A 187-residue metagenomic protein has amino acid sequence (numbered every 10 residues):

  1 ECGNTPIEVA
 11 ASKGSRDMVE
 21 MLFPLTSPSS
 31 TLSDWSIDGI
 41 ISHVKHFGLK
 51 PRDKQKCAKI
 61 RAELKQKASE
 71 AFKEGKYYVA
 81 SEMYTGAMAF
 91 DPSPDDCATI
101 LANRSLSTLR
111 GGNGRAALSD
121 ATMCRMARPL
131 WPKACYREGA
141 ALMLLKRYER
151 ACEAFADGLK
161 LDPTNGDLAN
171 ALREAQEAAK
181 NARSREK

Functional and structural regions predicted by a protein language model:
V9-S15: Ankyrin repeat A-helix N-terminal signature
R16-E20, P28, L32, H46-A58 (+3 more regions): Alpha-helical linker/edge segments of TPR/alpha-solenoid repeat scaffolds and analogous pre-/post-domain helices
R61, D95-A98, P132-K133, G166: Helix-start (N-cap) detector for alpha-helical repeat units in TPR-like alpha-solenoids, especially tetratricopeptide
F90-S93, A127, L161: Structural marker of alpha-solenoid helical repeat scaffolds
